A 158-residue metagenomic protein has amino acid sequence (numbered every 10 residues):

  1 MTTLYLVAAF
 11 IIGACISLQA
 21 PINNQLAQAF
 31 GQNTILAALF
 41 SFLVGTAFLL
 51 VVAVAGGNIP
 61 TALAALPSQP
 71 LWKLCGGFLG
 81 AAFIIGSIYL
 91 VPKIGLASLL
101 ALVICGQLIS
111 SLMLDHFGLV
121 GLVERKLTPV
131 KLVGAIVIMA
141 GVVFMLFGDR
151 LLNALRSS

Functional and structural regions predicted by a protein language model:
M1-I11, Q25-Q28, I35, T46-W72 (+3 more regions): Membrane-interface interhelical linkers
A8-F10, W72-K73, L100, A135 (+1 more regions): Residue-level signature of transmembrane alpha-helical cores of multipass secondary-active transporters and flippases
A14-L18, A47, F78, A82 (+3 more regions): Hydrophobic/aromatic residues within the transmembrane alpha-helices of Major Facilitator Superfamily
Q32-N33, G86-L102: Structural motif at transmembrane-helix junctions in multi-pass transporters
N33-F40: Membrane-interface alpha-helices at helix entry/exit sites of multi-pass transporters
A37, L90, F117-L119: Hydrophobic/aromatic residues within transmembrane alpha-helices of multi-pass small-molecule transporters
I109-P129: C-terminal transmembrane-helix exit sites in multi-pass transporters
L127-F147: Hydrophobic transmembrane alpha-helices of multi-pass small-molecule transport proteins
